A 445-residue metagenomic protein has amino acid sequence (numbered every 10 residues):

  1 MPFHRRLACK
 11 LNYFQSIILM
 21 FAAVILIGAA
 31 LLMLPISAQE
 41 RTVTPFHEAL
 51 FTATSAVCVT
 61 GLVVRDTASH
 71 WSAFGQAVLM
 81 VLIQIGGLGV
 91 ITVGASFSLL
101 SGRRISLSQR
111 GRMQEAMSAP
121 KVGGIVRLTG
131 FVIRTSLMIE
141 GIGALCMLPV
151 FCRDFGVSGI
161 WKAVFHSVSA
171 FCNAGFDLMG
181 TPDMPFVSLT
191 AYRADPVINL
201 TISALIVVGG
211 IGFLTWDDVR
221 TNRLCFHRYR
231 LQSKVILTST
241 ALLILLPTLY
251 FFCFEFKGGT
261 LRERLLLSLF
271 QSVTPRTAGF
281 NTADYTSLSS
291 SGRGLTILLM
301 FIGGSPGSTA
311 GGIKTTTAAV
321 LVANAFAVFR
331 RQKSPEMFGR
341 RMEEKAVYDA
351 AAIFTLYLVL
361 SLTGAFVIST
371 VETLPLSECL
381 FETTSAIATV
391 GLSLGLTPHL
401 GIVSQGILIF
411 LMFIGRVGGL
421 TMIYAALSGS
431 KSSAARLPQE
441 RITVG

Functional and structural regions predicted by a protein language model:
M1-G445: Membrane-proximal intracellular helices of multi-pass ion channels
